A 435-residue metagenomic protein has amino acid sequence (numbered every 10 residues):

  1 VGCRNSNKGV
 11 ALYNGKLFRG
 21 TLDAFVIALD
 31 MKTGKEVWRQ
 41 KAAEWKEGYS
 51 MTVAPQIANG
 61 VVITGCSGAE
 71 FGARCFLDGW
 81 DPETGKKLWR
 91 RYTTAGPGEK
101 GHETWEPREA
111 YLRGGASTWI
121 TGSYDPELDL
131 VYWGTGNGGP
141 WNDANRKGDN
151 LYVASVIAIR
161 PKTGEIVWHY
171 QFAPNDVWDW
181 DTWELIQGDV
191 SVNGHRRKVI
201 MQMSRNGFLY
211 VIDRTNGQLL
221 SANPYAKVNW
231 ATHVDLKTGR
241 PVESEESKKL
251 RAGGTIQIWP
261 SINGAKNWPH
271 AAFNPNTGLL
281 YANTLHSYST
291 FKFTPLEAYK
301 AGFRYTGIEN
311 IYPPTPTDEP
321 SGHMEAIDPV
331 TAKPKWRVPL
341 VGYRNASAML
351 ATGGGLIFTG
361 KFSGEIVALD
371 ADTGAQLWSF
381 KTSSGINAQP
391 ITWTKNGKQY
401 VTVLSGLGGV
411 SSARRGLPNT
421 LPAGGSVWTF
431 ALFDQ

Functional and structural regions predicted by a protein language model:
V1-A11, R39-A54, F71, Y92-S123 (+10 more regions): Extracytoplasmic beta-rich repeat domains
G2-F25, S50-R74, Y111-W141, N145 (+5 more regions): Repeat-blade elements of multi-bladed beta-propeller folds
K8-A42, E47-T93, Y210-L220: Hydrophobic or amphipathic alpha-helical targeting/insertion segments
L29-G34, C75-K86, D149-E165, L209-G217 (+2 more regions): Beta-propeller blade signature
I186-T232, L250-S261, K266, A371 (+2 more regions): Phosphate/diphosphate-binding loops
G217, A271, M324, M349 (+4 more regions): Hydrophobic, well-ordered secondary-structure elements that form the walls of internal hydrophobic environments
H286, P316-A375: Loop/turn-rich, solvent-exposed surfaces of beta-rich toroidal or solenoidal domains
A388-Q435: Blade-level signature of beta-propeller repeat domains, shared across WD40, Kelch, NHL, RCC1 and BNR/Asp-box propellers
